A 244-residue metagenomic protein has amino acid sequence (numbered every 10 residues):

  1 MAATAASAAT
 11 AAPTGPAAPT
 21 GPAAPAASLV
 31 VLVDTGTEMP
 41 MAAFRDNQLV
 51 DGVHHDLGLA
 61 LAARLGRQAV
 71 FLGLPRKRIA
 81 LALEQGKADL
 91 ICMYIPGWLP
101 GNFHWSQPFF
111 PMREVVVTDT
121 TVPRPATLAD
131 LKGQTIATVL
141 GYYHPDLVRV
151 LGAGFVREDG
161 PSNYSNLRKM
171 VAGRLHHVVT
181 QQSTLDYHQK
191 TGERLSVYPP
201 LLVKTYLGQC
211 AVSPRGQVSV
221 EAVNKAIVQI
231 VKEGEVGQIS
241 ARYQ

Functional and structural regions predicted by a protein language model:
A8, Q68, Y143-P161, E193-S196 (+1 more regions): Ligand-binding clefts/hinges and TM-proximal coupling segments of bilobed small-molecule sensing domains
G21-L99, T138, D159, V223: Extracytoplasmic small-molecule ligand-binding "clamshell" domains of the periplasmic binding protein/Venus flytrap
T35-T37, M112-V115, K190-V228: Periplasmic-binding protein-like
N47-A60, T120-D159, R168, S183: Bilobed "Venus flytrap"/periplasmic-binding protein-like clamshell domains and structurally analogous long
G52-R64, V122, A129-T135, Y142 (+1 more regions): Extended ligand-binding regions for polar small-molecule ligands
G58, I79-A82, N166-K169, L175 (+1 more regions): Short, hydrophobic alpha-helical packing/hinge segments within bilobed ligand-binding/sensory domains
L59, Q68-L131, L140-H144, P199-V203: Acidic, polar ligand-binding/catalytic clefts
Q68-P75, F155-K169, P200: Short beta-strand-to-loop elements that line the ligand-binding cleft of bilobed periplasmic-binding protein-like
